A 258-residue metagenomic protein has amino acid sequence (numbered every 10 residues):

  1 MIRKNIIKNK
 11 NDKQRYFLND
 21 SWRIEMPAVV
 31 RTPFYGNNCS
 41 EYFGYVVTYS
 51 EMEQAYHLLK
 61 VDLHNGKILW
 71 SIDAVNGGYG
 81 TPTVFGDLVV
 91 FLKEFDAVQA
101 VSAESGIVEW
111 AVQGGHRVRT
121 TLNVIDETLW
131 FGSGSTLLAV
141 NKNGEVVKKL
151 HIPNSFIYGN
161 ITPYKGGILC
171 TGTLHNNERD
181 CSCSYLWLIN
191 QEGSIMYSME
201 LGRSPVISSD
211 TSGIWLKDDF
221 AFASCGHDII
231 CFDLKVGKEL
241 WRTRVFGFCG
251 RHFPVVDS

Functional and structural regions predicted by a protein language model:
M1-S258: Secretory-pathway ectodomains
